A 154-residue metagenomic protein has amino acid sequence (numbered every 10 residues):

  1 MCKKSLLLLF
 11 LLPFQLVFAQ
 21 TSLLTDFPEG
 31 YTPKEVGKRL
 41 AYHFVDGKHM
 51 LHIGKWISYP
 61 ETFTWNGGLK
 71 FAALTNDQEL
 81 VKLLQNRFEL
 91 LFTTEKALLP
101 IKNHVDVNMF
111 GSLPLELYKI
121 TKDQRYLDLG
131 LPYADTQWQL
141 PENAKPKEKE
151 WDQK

Functional and structural regions predicted by a protein language model:
M1-T21: Bacterial Sec-dependent N-terminal signal peptides
L11, L16-F18, E61, V107 (+1 more regions): A generic alpha-helix preference that emphasizes hydrophobic side chains
Q20-L90, Q124-P132, T136, L140 (+1 more regions): Low-complexity, Ser/Thr/Pro/Gly-enriched N-terminal "stalk/linker" regions
I57-A73, K102-K119: Well-ordered alpha-helical segments within folded domains of soluble proteins
D77-E116: Mid-chain, structured segments of secreted extracytoplasmic proteins
K147-K154: Aromatic- and glycine-enriched pocket-lining scaffold segments that form the walls of small-molecule binding clefts
